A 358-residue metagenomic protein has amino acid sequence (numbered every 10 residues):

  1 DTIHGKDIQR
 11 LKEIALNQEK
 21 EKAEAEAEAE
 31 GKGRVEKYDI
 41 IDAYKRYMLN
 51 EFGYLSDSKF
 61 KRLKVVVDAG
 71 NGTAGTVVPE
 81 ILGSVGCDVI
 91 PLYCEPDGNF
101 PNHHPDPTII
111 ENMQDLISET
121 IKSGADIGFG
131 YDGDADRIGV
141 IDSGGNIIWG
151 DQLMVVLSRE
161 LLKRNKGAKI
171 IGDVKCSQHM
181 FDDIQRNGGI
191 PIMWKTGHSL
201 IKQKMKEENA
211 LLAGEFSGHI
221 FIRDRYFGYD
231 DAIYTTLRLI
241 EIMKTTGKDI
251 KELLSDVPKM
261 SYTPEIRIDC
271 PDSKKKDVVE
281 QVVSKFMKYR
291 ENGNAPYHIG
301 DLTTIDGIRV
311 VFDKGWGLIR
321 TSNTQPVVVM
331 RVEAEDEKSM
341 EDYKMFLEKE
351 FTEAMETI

Functional and structural regions predicted by a protein language model:
D1-S123: Gly/Ser/Thr-enriched, mixed-charge loops and adjacent short helices that form phosphate/oxyanion-binding elements
T2-F52, S143-F216, F221, Y229: Proline/glycine-rich low-complexity loops and linkers
K12, R46-L49, T76-P79, G83 (+6 more regions): Predominant activation on well-ordered alpha-helical scaffold segments within soluble catalytic domains
G72-V77, A135-I138, M180: Short glycine/serine/threonine-rich phosphate/pyrophosphate-binding segments that cradle anionic phosphate groups
P79-G86, G144-N146, Q185-G189, F346-K349: Short, solvent-exposed amphipathic alpha-helical segments in soluble enzyme and RNA/protein-processing domains
E95-G98, G133-D136, V174-Q178, S199: Acidic, glycine-rich active-site loops and adjacent beta-strand->loop/helix elements that engage anionic groups
I127, N165-R331, D336-I358: Phosphate-binding and adjacent anionic-ligand microenvironments
